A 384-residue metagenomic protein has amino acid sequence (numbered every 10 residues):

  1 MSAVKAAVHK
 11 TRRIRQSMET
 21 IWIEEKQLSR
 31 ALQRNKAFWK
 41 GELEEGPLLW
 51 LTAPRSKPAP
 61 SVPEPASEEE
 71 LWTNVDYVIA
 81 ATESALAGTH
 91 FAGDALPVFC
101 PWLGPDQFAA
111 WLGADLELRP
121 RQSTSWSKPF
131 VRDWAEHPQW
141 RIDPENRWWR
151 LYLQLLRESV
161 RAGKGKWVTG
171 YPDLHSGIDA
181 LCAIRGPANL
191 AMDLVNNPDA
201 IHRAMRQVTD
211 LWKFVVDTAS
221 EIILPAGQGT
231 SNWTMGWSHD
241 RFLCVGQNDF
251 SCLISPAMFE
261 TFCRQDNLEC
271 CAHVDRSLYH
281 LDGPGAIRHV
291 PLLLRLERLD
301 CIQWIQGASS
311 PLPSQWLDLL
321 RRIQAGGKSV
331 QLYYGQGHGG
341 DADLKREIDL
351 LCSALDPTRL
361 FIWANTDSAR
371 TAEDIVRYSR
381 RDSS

Functional and structural regions predicted by a protein language model:
S2-E64, E68, V75, A85 (+4 more regions): Active-site loop segments of alpha/beta catalytic cores
I79, E83-A87: Aromatic-lined substrate-binding rim segments of carbohydrate-active enzymes
C100-E136: A contiguous, low-structure linker/loop signature
